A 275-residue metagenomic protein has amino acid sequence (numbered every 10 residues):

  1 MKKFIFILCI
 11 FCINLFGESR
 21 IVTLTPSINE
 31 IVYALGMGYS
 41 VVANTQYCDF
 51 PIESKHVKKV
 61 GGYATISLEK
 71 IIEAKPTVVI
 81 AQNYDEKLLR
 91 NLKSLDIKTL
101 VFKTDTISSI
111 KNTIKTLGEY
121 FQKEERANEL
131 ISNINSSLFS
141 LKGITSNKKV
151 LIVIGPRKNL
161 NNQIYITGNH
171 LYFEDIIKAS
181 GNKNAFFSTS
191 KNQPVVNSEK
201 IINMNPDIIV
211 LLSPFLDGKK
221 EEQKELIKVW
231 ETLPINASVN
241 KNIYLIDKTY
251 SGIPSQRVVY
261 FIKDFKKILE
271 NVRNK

Functional and structural regions predicted by a protein language model:
F4-F16: Sec-dependent N-terminal signal peptides
S19-L35, R126-S180: Basic- and aromatic-lined ligand-binding clefts that recognize polyanionic substrates
S19-R20, I66, K111-E119, R126-S132 (+2 more regions): Structured C-terminal subdomain patch of bacterial secreted/periplasmic proteins
R20-E86, N182-A185: A short, structured surface patch at a secondary-structure boundary
T45, T167-Q193, L212-S213, L245: His/Asp/Glu-enriched short active-site or ligand-binding loop at hydrolase and phosphoryl-transfer sites
F50, Y84, L88-Y120: Flexible loop/hinge segments that line or gate small-molecule binding clefts
L68-K75, S94-L95, V196-N205: Short helices/loops that flank or line small-molecule/ion binding pockets
E86-S94, I208-I227: A ligand-binding cleft/hinge motif common to bilobed small-molecule-binding domains
